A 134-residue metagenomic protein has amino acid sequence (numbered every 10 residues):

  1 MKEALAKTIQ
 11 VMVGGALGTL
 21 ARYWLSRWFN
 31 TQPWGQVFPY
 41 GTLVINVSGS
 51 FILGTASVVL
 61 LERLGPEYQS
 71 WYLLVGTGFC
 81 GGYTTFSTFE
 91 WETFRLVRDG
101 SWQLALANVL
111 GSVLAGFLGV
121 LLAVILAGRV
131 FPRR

Functional and structural regions predicted by a protein language model:
M1-R134: Membrane-interface helix-loop junctions in multi-pass transporters/channels
